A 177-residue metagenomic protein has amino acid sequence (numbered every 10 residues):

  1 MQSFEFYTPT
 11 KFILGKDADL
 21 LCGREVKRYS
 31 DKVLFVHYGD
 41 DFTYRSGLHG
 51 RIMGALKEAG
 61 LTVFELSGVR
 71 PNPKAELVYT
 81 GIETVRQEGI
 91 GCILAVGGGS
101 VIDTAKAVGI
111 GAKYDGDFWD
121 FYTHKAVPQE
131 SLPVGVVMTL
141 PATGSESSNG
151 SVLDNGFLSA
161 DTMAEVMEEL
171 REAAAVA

Functional and structural regions predicted by a protein language model:
M1-C92: ATP/NTP phosphate-donor binding region
T10, K16-D17, Y38-G39, V69 (+4 more regions): Fold-independent oxyanion-binding glycine-rich loops and adjacent beta-strand/coil segments at enzyme active sites
K11, K32-L34, V63-F64, G91-L94 (+3 more regions): Structural motif
D19, T43, V101-T104, W119 (+2 more regions): Short, electropositive, low-hydrophobicity segments enriched in small/polar residues
R51-I52, G81-I82, V101-Y114, S147-S148: Short Gly/Thr/Asp-enriched flexible loops that form oxyanion-binding sites at enzyme active sites
A59, F64, V108-G116: Short acidic, glycine/proline-enriched helix-loop-strand junctions
V85, I90-V108, T139-S145: Glycine/serine-rich anion-binding loops at beta->alpha junctions that coordinate negatively charged ligand groups
Y114-A177: A glycine/threonine-rich phosphate-anchoring loop and its flanking beta-alpha core in nucleotide/phosphate-binding
